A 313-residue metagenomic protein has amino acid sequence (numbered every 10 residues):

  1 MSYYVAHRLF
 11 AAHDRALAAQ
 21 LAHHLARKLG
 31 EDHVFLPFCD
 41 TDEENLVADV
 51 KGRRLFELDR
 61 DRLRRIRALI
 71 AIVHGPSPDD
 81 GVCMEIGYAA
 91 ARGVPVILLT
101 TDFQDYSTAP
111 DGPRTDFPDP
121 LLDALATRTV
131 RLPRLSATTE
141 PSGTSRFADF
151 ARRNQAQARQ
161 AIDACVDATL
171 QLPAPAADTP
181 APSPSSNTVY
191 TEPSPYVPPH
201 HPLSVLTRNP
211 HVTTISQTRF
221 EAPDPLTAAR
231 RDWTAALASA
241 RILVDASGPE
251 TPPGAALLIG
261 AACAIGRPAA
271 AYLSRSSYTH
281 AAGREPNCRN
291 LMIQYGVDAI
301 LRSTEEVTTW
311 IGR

Functional and structural regions predicted by a protein language model:
M1-R313: Conserved catalytic or regulatory cores that recognize and/or transform ribose-phosphate-containing ligands
